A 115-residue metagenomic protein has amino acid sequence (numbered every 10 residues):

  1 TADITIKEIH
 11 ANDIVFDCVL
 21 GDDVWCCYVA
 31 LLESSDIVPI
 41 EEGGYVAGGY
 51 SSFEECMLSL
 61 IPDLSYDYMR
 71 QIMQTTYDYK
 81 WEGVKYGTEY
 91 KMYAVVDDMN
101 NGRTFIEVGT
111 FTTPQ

Functional and structural regions predicted by a protein language model:
T1-D23, V108-Q115: Pro/Thr/Ser/Gly-rich low-complexity, intrinsically disordered linker/stalk tracts
N12, D23-C26, Y86-T88, G102-F105: Short loop/turn segments at connectors of secondary-structure elements within structured domains
V15-D17, D78, K91-Y93: Beta-strand secondary-structure signal
C18-M57: Solvent-exposed loop/turn segments flanking beta-strands in beta-repeat/beta-sandwich domains
Y50-S65, R70-M73: Non-globular, low-complexity intrinsically disordered regions
M69-M73, K80-E89: Surface-exposed, short loops/turns at beta-strand junctions within beta-sandwich domains
T76-D78, D98-Q115: Extracellular fibronectin type III
G83-N101: Beta-strand-rich modules
